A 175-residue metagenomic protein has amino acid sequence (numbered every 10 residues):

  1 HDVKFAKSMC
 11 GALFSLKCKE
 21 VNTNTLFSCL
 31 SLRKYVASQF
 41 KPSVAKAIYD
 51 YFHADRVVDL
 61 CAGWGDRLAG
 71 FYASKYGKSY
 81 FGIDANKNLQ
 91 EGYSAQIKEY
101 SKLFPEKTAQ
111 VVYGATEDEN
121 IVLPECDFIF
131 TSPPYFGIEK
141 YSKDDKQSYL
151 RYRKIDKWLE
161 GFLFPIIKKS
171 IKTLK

Functional and structural regions predicted by a protein language model:
H1-S38: N-terminal accessory regions of S-adenosyl-L-methionine
K19-E20, R33-K46, V58, A62: Long, hydrophobic/aromatic-enriched structural stretches that serve as scaffold segments
L32, A54-R56, K154: Short, contiguous strand/loop micro-motifs
A37-F40, G92, W158-P165: Soluble or luminal CAZymes and related metallo-dependent hydrolases
A45-E119, F128, K169-S170: Conserved S-adenosyl-L-methionine
T116, C126-I166: Mobile active-site "lid"/loop adjacent to the S-adenosyl-L-methionine
T173-K175: Helix-to-beta-strand junctions that scaffold the AdoMet/dcAdoMet cofactor pocket in Class I SAM-dependent enzymes
